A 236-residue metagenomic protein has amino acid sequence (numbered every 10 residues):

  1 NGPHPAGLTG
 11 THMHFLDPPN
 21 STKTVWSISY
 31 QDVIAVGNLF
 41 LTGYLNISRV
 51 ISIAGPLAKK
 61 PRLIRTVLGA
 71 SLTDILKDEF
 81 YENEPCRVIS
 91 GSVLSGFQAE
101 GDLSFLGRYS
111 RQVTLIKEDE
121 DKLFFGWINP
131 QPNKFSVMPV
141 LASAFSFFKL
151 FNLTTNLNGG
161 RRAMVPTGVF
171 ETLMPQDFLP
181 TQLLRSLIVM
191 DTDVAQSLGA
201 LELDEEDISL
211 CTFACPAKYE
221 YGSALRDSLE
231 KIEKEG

Functional and structural regions predicted by a protein language model:
N1-D74, D78-G236: Buried, small/hydrophobic-residue-enriched core segments of structured protein domains
